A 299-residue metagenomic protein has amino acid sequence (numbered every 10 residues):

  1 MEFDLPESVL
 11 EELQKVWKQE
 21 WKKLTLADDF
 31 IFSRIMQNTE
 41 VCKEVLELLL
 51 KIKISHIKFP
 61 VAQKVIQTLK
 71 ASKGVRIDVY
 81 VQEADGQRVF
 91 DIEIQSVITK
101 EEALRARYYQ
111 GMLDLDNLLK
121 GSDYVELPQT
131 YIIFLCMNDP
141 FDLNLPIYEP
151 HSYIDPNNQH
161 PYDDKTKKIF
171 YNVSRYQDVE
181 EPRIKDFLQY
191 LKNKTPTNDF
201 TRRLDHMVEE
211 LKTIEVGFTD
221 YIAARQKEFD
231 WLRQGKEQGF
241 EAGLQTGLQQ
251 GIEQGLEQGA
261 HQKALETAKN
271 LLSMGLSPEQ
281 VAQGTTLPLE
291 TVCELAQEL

Functional and structural regions predicted by a protein language model:
M1-K167, Q177, D230, Q234: Accessory alpha/beta interaction modules
M1-K22, L26, F30, A84-Q95 (+1 more regions): Short, charged alpha-helical interaction segments and adjacent helix-coil junctions
N172-V173: Short, intrinsically disordered low-complexity segments
